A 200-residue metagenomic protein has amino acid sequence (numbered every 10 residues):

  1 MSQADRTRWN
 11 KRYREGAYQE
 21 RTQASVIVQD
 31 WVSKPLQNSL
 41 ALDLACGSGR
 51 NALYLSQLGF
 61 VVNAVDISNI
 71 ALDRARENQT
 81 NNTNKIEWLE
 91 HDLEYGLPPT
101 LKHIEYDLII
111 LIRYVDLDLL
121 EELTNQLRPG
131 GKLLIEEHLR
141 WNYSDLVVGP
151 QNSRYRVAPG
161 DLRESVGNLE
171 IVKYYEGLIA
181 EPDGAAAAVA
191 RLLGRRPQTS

Functional and structural regions predicted by a protein language model:
M1-L36: Conserved class I S-adenosyl-L-methionine
N38-G47: Conserved class I S-adenosyl-L-methionine
V61-D66: Conserved SAM-binding motif I beta-strand of class I
S68-I70: Conserved SAM/SAH-binding beta-strand->alpha-helix loop
A75-R76: Conserved SAM-binding loop
N82-Y95: Conserved SAM-binding strand-loop segment of SAM-dependent methyltransferases
P98-L108: A short acidic, Gly/Pro-enriched loop at the edge of an enzyme's catalytic core that lines a small-molecule cofactor
G131-H138: Conserved beta-strand signature within the Rossmann-like core of class I S-adenosyl-L-methionine
